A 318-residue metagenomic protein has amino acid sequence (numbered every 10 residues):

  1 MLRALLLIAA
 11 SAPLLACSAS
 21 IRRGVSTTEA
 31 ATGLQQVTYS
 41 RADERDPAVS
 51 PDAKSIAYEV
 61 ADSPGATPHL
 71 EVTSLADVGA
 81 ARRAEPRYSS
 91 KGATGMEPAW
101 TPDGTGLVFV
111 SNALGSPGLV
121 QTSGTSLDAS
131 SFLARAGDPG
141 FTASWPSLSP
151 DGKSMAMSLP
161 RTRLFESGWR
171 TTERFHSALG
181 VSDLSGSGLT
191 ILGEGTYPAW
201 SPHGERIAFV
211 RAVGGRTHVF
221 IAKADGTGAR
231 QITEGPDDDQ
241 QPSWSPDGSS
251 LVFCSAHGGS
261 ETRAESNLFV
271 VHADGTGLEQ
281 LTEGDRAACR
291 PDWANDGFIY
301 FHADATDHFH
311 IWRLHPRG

Functional and structural regions predicted by a protein language model:
A4-L5, E71: Short alpha-helical "patches" and their helix-cap loops
L5-L14: Bacterial N-terminal signal peptides
C17-G318: Sequence signature of WD/YWTD-type beta-propeller architectures
